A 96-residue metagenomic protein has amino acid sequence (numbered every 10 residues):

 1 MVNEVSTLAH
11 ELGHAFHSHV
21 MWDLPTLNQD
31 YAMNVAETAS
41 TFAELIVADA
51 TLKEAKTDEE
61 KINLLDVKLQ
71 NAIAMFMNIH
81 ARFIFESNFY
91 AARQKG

Functional and structural regions predicted by a protein language model:
M1-G96: Cation-handling catalytic/transport regions enriched in His/Asp/Glu
